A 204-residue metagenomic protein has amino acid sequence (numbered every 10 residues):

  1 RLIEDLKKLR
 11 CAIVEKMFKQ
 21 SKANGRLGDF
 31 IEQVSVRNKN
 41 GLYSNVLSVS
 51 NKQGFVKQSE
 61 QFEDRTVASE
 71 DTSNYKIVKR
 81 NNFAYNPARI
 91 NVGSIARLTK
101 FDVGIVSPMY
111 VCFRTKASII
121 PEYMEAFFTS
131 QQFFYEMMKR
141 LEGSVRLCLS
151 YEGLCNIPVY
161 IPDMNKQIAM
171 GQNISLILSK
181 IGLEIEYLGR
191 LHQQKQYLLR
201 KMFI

Functional and structural regions predicted by a protein language model:
R1, K8, S73, K79 (+5 more regions): Generic recognition of stable, solvent-exposed alpha-helical segments in well-folded globular domains
R1-D5, V14-M17, V159-P162, I168-R190 (+1 more regions): A structural feature that tracks compact, well-ordered secondary-structure segments with a strong bias toward
I3, K7, G28-I31, Y110 (+3 more regions): Short, well-ordered alpha-helical packing segments
E4-K8, K19, S48-V49, F62 (+4 more regions): Juxtamembrane/interface motifs at transmembrane-helix termini
D5-N40, N156, Y160, K166: Non-catalytic DNA-recognition/assembly elements of restriction-modification systems
G25-D29, K57, L198-I204: Charge-rich, acidic-biased intrinsically disordered regions
G28-I161: DNA target-recognition domains and sequence-specific DNA-contacting regions of bacterial/archaeal
